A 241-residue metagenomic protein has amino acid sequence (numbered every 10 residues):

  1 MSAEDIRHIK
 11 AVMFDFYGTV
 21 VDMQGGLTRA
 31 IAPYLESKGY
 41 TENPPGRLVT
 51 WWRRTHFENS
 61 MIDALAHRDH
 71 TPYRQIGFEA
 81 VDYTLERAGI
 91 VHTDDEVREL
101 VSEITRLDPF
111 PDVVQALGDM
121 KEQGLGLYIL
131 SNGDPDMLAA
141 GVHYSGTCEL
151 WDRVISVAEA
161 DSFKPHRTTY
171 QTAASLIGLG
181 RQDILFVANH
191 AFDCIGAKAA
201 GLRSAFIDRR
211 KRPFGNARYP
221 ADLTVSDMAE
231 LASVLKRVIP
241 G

Functional and structural regions predicted by a protein language model:
M1-V12, V114, G118, L130-G241: Asp-based, Mg2+/Mn2+-dependent phosphohydrolase catalytic module
S2-R54, R87: Active-site neighborhood of HAD-like aspartate-dependent phosphohydrolases
L27-L35, W52-H56, G77, L100-I104 (+1 more regions): Hydrophobic alpha-helical core bundles mediating ligand binding, dimerization, or RNAP-core interactions
R29-P33, W51, E79-Y83, E99 (+4 more regions): Alpha-helical elements of Rossmann-like donor-binding domains used by nucleotide-donor carbohydrate transfer enzymes
E36-P44, R87-H92, Q123, G146-L150 (+1 more regions): Short helix-capping segments at alpha-helix termini
V49-R98: A metal-dependent, Asp-based hydrolase signature
H70-F78, I90-I129, A139, R167: Short, acidic loop-to-helix structural element flanking the phosphoryl-transfer center in phosphate-processing enzymes
